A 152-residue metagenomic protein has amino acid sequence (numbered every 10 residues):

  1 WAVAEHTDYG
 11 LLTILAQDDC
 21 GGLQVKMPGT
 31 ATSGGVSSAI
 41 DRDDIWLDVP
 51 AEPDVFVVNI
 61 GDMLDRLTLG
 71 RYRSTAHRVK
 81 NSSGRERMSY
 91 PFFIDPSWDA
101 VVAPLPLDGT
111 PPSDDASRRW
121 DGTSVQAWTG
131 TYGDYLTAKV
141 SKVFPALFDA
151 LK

Functional and structural regions predicted by a protein language model:
W1-K152: C-terminal flanking tails of non-heme Fe-dependent oxygenases
